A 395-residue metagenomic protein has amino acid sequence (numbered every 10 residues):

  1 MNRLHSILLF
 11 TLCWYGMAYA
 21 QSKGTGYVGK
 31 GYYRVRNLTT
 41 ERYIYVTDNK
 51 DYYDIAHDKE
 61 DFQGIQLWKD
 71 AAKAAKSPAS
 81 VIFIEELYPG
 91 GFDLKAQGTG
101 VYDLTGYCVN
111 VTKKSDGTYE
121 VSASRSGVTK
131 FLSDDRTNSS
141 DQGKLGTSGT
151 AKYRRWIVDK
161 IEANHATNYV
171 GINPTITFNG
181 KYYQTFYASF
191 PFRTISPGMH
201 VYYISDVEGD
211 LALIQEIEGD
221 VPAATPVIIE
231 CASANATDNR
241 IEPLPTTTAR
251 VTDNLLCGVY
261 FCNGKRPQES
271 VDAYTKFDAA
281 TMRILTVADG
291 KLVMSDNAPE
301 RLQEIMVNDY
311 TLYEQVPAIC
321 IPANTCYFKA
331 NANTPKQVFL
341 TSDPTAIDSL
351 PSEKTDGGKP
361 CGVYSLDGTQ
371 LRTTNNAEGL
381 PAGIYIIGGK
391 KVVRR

Functional and structural regions predicted by a protein language model:
M1-S22: Bacterial Sec-dependent N-terminal signal peptides
Q21-H57, K69-S139, T147-A166: Extracellular glycan-recognition/adhesion modules and their associated mucin-like linkers
G117, A249-A330: Contiguous ligand/interfacial binding patches
E162-T177, N331-C361, T369: Residue-level detector of functionally pivotal "anchor" positions at catalytic/ligand-binding pockets or at interdomain
A163-F190, S233-N235, N239-L285: Catalytic cores of histone-lysine modification enzymes
G171-E218: Short N-terminal edge-element motif at the start of the domain
Q215-A232: Charged, amphipathic alpha-helical scaffolding segments
P344-R395: C-terminal outer-membrane/trafficking sorting elements
